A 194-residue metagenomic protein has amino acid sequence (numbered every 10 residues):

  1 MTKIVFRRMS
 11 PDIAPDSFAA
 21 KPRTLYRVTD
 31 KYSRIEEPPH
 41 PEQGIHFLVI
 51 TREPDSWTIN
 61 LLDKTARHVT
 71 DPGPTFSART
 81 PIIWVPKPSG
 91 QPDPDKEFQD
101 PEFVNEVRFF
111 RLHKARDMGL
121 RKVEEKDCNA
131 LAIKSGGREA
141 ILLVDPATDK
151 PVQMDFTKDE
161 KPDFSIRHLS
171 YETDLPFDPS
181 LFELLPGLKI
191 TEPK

Functional and structural regions predicted by a protein language model:
M1-S33, D63-H68, L175-K194: N-terminal leader/targeting segments and the immediate start of mature chains
F6, T51, L131-I133: Short beta-strand element of the conserved SAM-dependent methyltransferase core
S17-F18, V49-I50, V144-D145: Short glycine/proline-enriched turns and hinge-like loops at secondary-structure junctions
A20, K114-A115, G136-E139: Short, small/polar residue-rich loop motifs at catalytic or cofactor-binding pockets
T24-K31, V107-A132: Extended, compositionally biased low-complexity polar/Lys-Gly-rich tracts and adjacent boundary/linker regions are
L25-E97, A140, Q153-R167: An acidic-aromatic
P39-H46, D55-W57, G119-L188: Gly/Pro-enriched, hydrophobic low-complexity segments that function as extracytoplasmic propeptides/linkers
G73-R116, V123, S180-T191: Solvent-exposed helix/loop surface patches that form functional interfaces
